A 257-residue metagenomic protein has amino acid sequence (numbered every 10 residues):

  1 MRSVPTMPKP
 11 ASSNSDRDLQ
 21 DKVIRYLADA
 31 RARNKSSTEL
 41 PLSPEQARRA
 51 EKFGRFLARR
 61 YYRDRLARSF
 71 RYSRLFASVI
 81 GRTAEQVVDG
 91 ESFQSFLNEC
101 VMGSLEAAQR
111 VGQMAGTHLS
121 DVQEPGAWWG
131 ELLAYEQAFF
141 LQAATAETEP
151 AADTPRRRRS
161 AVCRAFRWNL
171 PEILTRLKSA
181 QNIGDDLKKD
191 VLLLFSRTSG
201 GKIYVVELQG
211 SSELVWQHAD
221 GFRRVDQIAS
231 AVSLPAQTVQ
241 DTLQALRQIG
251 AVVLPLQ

Functional and structural regions predicted by a protein language model:
M1-A152, T198-Q257: Long, charge-rich, low-complexity alpha-helical segments
T154-R156: The cytoplasmic-loop to transmembrane-helix boundary for the fourth helix
R158-R159, Q248: Short, well-ordered loop/turn elements at secondary-structure boundaries
R159-D220: Low-complexity, glycine/alanine/valine/leucine- and proline-rich hydrophobic stretches
